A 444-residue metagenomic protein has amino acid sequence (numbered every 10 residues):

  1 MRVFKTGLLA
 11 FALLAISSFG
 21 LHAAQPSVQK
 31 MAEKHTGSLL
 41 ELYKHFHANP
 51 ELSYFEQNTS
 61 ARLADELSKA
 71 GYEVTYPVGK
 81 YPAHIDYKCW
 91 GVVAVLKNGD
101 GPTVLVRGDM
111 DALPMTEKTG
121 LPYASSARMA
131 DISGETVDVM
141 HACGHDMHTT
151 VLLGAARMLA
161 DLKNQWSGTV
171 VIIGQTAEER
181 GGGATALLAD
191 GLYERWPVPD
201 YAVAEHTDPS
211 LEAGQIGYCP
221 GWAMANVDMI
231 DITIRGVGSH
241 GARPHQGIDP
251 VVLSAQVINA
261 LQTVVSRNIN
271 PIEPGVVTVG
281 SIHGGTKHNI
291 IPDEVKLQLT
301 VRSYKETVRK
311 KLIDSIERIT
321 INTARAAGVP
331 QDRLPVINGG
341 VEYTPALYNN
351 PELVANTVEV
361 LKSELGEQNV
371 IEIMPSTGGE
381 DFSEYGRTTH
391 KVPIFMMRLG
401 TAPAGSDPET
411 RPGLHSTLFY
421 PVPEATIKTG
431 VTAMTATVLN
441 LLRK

Functional and structural regions predicted by a protein language model:
M1-T6: Positively charged n-region of N-terminal signal peptides that target proteins for export
G7-S18: Bacterial N-terminal signal peptides
F19-A23: Sec/Tat signal peptide C-region and signal peptidase I cleavage site
A24-H141, T150-S167: Acidic/His- and Gly-rich active-site-bordering loop/insert found across diverse amide/peptide-bond hydrolases
F46, A94, V106, H145 (+8 more regions): Divalent metal-coordination and catalytic microenvironments
G91-V92, R128-M140, D146-M147, M158-S281 (+1 more regions): Histidine/acidic-residue-rich, glycine-tolerant segments that coordinate divalent metal ions
A255-K444: Metal-dependent amide/peptide-bond hydrolase catalytic core, centered on the "pita-bread" metallohydrolase fold
